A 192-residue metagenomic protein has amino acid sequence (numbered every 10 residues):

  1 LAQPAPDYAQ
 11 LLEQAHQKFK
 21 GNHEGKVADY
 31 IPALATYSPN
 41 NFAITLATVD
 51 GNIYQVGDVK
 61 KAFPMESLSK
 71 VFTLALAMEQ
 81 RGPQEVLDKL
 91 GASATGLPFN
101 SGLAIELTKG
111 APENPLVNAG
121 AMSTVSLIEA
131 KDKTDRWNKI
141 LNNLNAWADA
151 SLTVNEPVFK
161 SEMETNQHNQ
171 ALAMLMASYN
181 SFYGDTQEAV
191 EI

Functional and structural regions predicted by a protein language model:
Q3-A15, N22-E24, A77-I192: Active-site-adjacent helix/loop patches that line small-molecule binding or acyl-intermediate pockets
K20-V56: A short, well-structured edge-of-sheet supersecondary motif
S38-P39, P64-M65, E113-L116: Secondary-structure capping and boundary motifs in well-ordered enzyme cores
L46-T48, D58, S101, S126: Pocket-edge structural micro-motifs
G51, P64-L87: Active-site SXXK
V56-G57, L90: Short hydrophobic alpha-helix segments
K60-A62: A short acidic/small-residue loop/turn micro-motif
